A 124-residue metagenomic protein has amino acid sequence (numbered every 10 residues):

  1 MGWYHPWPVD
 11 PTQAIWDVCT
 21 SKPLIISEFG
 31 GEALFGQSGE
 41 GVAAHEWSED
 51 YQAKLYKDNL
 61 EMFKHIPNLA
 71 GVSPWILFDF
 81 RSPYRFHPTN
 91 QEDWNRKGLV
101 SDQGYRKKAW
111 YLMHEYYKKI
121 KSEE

Functional and structural regions predicted by a protein language model:
M1-Y116: Substrate-binding/catalytic cleft of secreted carbohydrate-active enzymes, primarily glycoside hydrolases
S122-E124: Short, basic, low-complexity termini and linkers enriched in Ser/Thr/Gly/Pro that act as targeting/leader peptides
